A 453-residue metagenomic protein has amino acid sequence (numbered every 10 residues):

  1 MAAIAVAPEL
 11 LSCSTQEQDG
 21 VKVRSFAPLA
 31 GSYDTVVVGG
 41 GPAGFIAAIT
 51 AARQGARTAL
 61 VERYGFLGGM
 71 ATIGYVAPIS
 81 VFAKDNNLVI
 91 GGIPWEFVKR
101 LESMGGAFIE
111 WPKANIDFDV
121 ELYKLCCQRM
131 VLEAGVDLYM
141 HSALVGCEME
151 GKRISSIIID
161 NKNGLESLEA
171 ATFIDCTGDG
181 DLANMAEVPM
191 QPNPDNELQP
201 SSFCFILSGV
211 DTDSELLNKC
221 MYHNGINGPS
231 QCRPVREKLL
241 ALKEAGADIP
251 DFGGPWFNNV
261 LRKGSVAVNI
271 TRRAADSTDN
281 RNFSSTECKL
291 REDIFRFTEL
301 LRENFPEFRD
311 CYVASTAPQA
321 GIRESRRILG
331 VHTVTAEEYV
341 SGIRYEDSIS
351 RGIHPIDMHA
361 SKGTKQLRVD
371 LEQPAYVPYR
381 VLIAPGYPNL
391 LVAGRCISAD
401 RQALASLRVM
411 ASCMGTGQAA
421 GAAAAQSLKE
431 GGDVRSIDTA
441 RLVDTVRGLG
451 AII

Functional and structural regions predicted by a protein language model:
M1-S14: N-terminal export signals
A27-G41: Beta1/beta-strand and adjacent pyrophosphate-binding region of the FAD-binding site in flavoprotein oxidoreductases
V36-V38, A47, K152: Membrane-embedded transmembrane-helix bundle of lipid-linked glycan/lipid transferases
G44: N-terminal Rossmann-fold NAD(P) dinucleotide-binding loop
T50, A56-R57, E62-E150, P200 (+2 more regions): Conserved N-terminal/central alpha/beta ligand/cofactor-binding core
M140-E166: A conserved hydrophobic secondary-structure block that centers on an alpha-helix together with its immediately flanking
D160-N161, L165-T172, T177-I453: Flavin (FAD/FMN)-binding glycine-rich loop and adjacent Rossmann-like elements that form
